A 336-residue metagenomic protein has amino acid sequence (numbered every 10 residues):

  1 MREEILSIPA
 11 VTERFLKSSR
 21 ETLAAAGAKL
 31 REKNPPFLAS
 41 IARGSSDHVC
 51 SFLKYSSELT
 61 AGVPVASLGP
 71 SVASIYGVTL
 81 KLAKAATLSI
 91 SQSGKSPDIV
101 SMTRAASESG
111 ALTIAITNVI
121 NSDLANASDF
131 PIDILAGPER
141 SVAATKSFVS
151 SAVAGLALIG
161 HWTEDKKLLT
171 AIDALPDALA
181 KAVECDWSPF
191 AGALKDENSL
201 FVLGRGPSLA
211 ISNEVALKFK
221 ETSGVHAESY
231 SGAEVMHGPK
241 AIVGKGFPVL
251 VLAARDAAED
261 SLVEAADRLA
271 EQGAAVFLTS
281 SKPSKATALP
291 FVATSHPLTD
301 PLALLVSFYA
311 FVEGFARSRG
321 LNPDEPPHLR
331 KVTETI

Functional and structural regions predicted by a protein language model:
M1, H48-L53, S212-E214, K218 (+2 more regions): Conserved phosphate/anionic-ligand binding catalytic regions in large, soluble enzymes, centered on
E3-P35, F130-I134, P138-P248, A258 (+1 more regions): Active-site phosphate/pyrophosphate-binding segments
R31-A180, R205, K240-A241, P248 (+2 more regions): Glycine-rich phosphate-binding loops that contact phosphosugars or nucleotide phosphates
V215, V263-A265, L304, P327: Composition- and surface-driven signal marking solvent-exposed, interaction-prone regions in large proteins
P290, T294-I336: Peripheral docking tails and interdomain loops at the edges of cofactor- or intermediate-handling domains
